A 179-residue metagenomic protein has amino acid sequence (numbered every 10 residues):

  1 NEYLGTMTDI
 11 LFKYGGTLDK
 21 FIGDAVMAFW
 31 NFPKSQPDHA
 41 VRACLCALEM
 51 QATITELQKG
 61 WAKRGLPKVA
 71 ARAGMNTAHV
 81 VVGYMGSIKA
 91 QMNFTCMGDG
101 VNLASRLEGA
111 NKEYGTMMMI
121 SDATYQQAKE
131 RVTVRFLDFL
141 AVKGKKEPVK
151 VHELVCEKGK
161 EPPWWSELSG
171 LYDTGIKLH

Functional and structural regions predicted by a protein language model:
N1-Y14, E49: Active-site-proximal alpha-helical element of nucleotidyl cyclase-like catalytic domains and analogous helices
I10-R42, E56-V101, M117, A123-K129 (+1 more regions): Catalytic core of nucleotidyl cyclases, primarily class III adenylyl/guanylyl cyclases
V41-L48, A52: Amphipathic alpha-helical segments that line or abut small-molecule/effector binding pockets and mediate allosteric
A110-K112: Cytosolic catalytic headpiece
K129-D138: Ligand-binding "clamshell"
F139-E167: C-terminal low-complexity, glycine/proline- and small-hydrophobic-enriched intrinsically disordered tails that act as
E167-H179: Alpha-helical segment of the N-proximal tetratricopeptide repeat
